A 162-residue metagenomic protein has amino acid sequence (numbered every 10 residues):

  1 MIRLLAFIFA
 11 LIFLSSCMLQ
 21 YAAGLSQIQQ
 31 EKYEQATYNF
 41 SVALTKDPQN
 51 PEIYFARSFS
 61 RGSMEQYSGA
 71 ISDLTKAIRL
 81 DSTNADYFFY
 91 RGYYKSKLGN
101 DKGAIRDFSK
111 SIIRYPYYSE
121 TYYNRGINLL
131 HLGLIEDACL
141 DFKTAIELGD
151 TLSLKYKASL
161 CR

Functional and structural regions predicted by a protein language model:
I2-L5, F13-R162: Alpha-helical tetratricopeptide repeat
